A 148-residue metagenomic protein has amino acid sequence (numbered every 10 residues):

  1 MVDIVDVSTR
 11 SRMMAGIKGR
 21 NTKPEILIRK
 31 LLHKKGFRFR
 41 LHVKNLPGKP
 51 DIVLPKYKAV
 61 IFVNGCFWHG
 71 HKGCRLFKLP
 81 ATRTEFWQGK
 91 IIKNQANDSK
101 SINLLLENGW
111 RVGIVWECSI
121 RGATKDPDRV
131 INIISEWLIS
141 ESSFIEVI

Functional and structural regions predicted by a protein language model:
M1-I114, S119-I148: Nucleic-acid endo/exonuclease domains
